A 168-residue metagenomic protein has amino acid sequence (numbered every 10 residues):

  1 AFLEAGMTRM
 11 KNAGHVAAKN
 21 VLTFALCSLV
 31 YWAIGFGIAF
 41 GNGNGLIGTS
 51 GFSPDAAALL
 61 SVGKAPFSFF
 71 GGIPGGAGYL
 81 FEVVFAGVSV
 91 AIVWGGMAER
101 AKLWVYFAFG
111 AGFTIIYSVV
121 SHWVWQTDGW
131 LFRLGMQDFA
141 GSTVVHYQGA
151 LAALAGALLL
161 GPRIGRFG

Functional and structural regions predicted by a protein language model:
A1-G168: Hydrophobic alpha-helical transmembrane bundles of multi-pass membrane proteins
